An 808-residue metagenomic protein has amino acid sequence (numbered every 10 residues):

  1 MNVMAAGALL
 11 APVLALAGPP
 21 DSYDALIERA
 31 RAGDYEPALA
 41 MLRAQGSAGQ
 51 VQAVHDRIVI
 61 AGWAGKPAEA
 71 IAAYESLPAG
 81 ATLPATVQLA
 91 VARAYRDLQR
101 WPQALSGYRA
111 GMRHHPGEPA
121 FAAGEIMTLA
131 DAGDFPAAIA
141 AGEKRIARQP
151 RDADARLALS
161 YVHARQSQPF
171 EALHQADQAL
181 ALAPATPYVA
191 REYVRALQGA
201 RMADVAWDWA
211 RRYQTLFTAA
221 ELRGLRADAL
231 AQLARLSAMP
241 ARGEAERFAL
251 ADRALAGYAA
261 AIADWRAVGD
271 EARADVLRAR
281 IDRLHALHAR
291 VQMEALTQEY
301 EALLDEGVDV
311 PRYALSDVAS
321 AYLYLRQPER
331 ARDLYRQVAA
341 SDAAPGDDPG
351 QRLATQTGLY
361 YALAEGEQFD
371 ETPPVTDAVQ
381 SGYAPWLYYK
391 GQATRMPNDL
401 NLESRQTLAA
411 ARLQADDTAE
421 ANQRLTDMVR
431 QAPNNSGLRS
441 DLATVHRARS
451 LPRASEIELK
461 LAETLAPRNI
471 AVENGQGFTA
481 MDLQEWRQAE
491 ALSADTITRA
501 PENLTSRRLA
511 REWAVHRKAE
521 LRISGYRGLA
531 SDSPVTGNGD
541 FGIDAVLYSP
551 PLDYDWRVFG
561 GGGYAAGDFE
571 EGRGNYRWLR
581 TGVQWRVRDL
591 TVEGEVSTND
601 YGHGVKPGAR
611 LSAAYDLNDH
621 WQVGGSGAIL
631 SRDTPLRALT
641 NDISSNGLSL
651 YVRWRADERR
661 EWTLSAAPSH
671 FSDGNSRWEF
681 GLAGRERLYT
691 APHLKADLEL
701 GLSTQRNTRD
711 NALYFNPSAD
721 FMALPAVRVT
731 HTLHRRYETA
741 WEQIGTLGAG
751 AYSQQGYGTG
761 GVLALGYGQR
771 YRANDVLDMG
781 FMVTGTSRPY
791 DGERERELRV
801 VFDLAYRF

Functional and structural regions predicted by a protein language model:
M1-L9, L702: Sec-dependent signal peptide recognition, specifically the positively charged N-region followed immediately by
L9-D56, I60-G65, A72, T86: N-terminal leader/linker segments that initiate helical-solenoid repeat arrays
L39, R43-A44, G80, H114 (+3 more regions): Hydrophobic alpha-helical segments
D56-G62, Y74-S76, T86-A90, S106-A110 (+5 more regions): Gram-negative and organellar
